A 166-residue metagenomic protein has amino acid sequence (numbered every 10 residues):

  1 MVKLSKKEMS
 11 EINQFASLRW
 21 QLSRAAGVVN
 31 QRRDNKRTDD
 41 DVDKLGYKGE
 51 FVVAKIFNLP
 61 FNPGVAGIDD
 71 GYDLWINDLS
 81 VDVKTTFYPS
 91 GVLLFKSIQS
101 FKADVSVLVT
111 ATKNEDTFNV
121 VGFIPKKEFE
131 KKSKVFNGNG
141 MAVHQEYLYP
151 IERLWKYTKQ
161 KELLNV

Functional and structural regions predicted by a protein language model:
M1-N77, K84-V166: Nucleic-acid endonuclease domains
